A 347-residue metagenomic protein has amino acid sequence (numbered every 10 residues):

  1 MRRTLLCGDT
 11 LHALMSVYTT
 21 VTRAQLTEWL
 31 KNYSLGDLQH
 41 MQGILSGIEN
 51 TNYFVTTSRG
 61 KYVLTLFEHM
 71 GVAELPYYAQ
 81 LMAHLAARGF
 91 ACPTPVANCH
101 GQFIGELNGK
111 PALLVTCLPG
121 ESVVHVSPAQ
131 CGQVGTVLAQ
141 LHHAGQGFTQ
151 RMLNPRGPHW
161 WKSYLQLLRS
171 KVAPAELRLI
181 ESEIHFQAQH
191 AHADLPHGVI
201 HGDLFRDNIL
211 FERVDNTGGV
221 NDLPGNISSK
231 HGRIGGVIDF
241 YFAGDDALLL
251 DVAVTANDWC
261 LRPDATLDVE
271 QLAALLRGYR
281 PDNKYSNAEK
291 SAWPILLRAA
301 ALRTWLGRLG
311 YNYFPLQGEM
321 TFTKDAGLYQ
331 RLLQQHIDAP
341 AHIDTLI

Functional and structural regions predicted by a protein language model:
R2-Q42, G327-I347: Regulatory N- and C-terminal appendages and interdomain linkers associated with kinase/kinase-like NTP transferase
T19-N32, T149-L153, W161-G202, R206 (+3 more regions): An alpha-helical support segment within catalytic cores of ATP-dependent transferases
K31-L38, R88-A91, H192-A193, N283-N287: Short secondary-structure junctions
L45-T57, V63-L64, P95-V96, H185-L250: Active-site acidic catalytic loop and adjacent metal/ATP-binding pocket of ATP-dependent phosphoryl transfer enzymes
T57-T149: ATP-binding pocket architecture of kinase catalytic cores
L167, T304-I347: ATP/Mg2+ or Mg2+-diphosphate-binding catalytic cores that bind nucleotide phosphates or diphosphates via glycine-rich
L249-K284, A299-L316: Active-site activation/catalytic loop segments of kinase-like enzymes and analogous catalytic loops in related
Y285-L297: All-alpha amphipathic helical-bundle segments outside canonical DNA-binding/catalytic cores that form hydrophobic
